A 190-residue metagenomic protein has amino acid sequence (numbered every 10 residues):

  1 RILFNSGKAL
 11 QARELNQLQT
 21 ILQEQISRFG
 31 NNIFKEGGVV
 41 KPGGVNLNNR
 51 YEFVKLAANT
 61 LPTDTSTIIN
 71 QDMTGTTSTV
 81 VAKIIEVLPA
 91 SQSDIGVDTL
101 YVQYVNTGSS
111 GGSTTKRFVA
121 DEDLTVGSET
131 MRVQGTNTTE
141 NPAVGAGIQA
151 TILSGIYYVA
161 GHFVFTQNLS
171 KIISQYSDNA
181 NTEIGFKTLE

Functional and structural regions predicted by a protein language model:
R1-E190: Subunit-assembly interface segments of extracellular/virion macromolecular structures
